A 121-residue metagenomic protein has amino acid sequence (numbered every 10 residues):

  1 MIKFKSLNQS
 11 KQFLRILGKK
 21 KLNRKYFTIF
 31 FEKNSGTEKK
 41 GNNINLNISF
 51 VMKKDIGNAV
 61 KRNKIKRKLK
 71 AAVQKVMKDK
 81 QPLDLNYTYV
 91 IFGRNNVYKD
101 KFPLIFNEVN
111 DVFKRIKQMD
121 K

Functional and structural regions predicted by a protein language model:
M1-K121: Positively charged, solvent-exposed patches that mediate nucleic-acid binding
